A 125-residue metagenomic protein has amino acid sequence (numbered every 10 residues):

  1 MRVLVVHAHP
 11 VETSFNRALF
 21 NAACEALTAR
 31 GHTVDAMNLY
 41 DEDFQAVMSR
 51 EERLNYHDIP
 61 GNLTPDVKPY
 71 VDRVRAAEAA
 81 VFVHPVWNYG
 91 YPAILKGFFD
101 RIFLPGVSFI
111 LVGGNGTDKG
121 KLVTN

Functional and structural regions predicted by a protein language model:
R2-H32, Y40: N-terminal beta1-alpha1 ligand-phosphate binding loop
T13-S14, Q45-A46, Y89-P92: Short catalytic/ligand-binding loop motif for oxyanion handling, primarily in non-cytosolic enzymes, centered on
F15, G61-N62: Residues that cap or flank secondary-structure elements
A22-A23, R53, G97-D100: Glycine-rich, phosphate-binding/catalytic loops in enzymes
A36: Short beta-strand "acidic-cap" motif of Rossmann-like dinucleotide-binding folds
L39-G61: N-terminal beta-loop-helix "entrance" segment that forms/cooperates in small-molecule cofactor or anionic ligand
N62, D66-N125: Helix-loop-strand module that forms the ligand-binding subsite of alpha/beta enzymes
